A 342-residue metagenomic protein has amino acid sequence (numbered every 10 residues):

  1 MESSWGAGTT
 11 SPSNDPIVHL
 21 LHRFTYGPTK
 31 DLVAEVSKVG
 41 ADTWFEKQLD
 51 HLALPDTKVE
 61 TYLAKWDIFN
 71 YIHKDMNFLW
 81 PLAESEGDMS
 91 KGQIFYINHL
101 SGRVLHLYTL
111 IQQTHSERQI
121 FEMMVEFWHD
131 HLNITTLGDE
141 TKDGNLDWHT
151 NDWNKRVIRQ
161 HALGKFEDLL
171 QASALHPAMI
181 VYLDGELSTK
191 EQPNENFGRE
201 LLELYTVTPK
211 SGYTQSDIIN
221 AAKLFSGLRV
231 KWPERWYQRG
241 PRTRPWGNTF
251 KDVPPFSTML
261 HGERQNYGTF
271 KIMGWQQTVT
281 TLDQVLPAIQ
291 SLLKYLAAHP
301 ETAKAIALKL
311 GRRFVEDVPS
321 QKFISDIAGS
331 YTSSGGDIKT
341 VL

Functional and structural regions predicted by a protein language model:
M1-S3, L49, L79-K91, L105-T109 (+1 more regions): Active-site substrate-binding loop specific to GH73 endo-beta-N-acetylglucosaminidase modules in bacterial autolysins
M1-T10, P16-F24, T43-K47: Substrate/cofactor-recognition hotspot
A7, P28, A64, H73 (+5 more regions): Intrinsically disordered, low-complexity regions enriched in small/polar residues
A7-P16, L100, H115-I120, Q192 (+2 more regions): Structural motif
N14, V18-R23, I97-L100, Q192-N196 (+1 more regions): Short, compositionally biased low-complexity segments
P16, P28-R159, R242-R244: N-terminal accessory alpha/beta regions
V18-P28, I111-Q112, E126, D130 (+3 more regions): Short, hydrophobic/amphipathic alpha-helical patches that form generic packing surfaces within helical domains
